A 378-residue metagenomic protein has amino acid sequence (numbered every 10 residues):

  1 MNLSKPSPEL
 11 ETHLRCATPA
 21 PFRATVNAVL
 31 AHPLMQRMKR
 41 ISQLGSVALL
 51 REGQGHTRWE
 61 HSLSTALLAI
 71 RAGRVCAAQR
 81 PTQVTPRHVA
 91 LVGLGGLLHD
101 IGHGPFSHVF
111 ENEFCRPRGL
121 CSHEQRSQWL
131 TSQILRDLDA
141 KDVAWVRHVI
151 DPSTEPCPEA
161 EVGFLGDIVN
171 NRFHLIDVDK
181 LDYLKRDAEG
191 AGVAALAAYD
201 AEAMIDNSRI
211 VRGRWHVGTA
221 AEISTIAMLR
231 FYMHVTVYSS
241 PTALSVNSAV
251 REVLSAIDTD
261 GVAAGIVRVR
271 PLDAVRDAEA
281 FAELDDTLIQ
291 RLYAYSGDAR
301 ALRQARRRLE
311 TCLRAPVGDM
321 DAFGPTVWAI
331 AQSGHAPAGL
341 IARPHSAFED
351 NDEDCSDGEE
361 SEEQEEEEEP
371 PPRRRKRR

Functional and structural regions predicted by a protein language model:
M1-L91, I101-R378: Histidine-centered, transition-metal-coordinating active-site segments
V92-G96: N-terminal accessory alpha/beta regions
